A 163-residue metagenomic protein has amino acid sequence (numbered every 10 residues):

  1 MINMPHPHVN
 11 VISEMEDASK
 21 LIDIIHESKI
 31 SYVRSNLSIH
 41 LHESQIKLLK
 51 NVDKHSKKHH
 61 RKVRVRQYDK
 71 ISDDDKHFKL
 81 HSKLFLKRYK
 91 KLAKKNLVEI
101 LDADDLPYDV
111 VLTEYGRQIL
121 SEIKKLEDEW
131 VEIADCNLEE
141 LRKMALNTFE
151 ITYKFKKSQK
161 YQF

Functional and structural regions predicted by a protein language model:
M1-E43, K95-L97: N-terminal leader segment of winged-helix/HTH proteins
I30-L84: N-terminal helix-turn-helix DNA-binding core of bacterial DNA-binding proteins
S38-K47, T113, L138-M144: Short helix-coil-helix linker/hinge
A93-A103: A short, conserved structural fragment
D104-I123: Basic, amphipathic "hinge/linker" alpha-helix immediately C-terminal to the N-terminal HTH DNA-binding motif
K124-F163: Terminal interaction helix/tail motif
